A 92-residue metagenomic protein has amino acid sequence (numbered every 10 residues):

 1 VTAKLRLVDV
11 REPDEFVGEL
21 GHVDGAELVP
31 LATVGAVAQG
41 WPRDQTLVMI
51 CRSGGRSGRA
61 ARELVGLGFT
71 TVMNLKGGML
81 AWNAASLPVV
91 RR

Functional and structural regions predicted by a protein language model:
V1-R6, P13-V48, G55-R92: Rhodanese-like catalytic fold shared by cysteine-dependent sulfurtransferases and DSP/PTP-type phosphatases
